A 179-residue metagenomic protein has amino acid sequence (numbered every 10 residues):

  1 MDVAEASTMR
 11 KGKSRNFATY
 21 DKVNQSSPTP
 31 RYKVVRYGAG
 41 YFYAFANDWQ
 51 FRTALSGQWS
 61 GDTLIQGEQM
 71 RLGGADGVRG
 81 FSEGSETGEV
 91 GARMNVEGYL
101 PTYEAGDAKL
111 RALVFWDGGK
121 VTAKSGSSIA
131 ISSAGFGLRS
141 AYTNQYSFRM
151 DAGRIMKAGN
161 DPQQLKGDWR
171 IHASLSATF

Functional and structural regions predicted by a protein language model:
M1-A18: Hard-cation-handling environments
D21-F179: C-terminal transmembrane beta-barrel domains of outer membrane proteins
